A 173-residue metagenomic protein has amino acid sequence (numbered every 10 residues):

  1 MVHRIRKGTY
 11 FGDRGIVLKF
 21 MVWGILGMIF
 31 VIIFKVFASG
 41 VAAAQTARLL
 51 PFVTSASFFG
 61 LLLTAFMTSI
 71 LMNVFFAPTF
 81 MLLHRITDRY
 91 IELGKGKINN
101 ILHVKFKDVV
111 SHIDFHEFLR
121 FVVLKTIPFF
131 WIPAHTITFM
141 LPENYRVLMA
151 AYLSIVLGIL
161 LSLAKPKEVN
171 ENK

Functional and structural regions predicted by a protein language model:
M1-K173: Juxtamembrane/disordered regions of integral membrane proteins
